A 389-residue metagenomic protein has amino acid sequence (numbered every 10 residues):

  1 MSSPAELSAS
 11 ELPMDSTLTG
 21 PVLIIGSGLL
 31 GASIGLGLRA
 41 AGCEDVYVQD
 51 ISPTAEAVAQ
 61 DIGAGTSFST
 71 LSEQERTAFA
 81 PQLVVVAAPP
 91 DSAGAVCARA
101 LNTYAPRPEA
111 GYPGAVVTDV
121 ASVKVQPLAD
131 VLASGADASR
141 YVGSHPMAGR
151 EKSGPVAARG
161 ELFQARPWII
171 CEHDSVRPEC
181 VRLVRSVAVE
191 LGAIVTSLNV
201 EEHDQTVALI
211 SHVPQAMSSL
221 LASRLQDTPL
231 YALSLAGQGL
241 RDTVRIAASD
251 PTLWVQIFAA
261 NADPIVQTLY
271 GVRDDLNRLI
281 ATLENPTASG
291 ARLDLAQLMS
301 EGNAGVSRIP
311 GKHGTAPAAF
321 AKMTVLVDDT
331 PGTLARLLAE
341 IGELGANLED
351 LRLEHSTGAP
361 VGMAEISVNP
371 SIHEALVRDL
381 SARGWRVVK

Functional and structural regions predicted by a protein language model:
S2-F68, E75, F79, L83: NAD(P)+-binding Rossmann beta1-loop-alpha1 motif at the extreme N-terminus of oxidoreductases
P53-T54, S122, S175: Helix N-cap at the beta1-alpha1 junction of Rossmann-like dinucleotide-binding domains, i.e., the first residues
S72-A115: Rossmann-like NAD(P)-binding element
L101-V156: Rossmann-like NAD(P)(H) cofactor-binding subdomain of soluble oxidoreductases
L162-A248: Internal alpha-helical scaffold of NAD(P)-dependent oxidoreductase catalytic cores
P229-N303, K322: Interdomain hinge/lid region at the active-site interface of Rossmann-like NAD(P)-dependent oxidoreductases
G305-K389: A conserved regulatory-domain signal marking ACT and ACT-like small-molecule sensing domains and adjacent regulatory
